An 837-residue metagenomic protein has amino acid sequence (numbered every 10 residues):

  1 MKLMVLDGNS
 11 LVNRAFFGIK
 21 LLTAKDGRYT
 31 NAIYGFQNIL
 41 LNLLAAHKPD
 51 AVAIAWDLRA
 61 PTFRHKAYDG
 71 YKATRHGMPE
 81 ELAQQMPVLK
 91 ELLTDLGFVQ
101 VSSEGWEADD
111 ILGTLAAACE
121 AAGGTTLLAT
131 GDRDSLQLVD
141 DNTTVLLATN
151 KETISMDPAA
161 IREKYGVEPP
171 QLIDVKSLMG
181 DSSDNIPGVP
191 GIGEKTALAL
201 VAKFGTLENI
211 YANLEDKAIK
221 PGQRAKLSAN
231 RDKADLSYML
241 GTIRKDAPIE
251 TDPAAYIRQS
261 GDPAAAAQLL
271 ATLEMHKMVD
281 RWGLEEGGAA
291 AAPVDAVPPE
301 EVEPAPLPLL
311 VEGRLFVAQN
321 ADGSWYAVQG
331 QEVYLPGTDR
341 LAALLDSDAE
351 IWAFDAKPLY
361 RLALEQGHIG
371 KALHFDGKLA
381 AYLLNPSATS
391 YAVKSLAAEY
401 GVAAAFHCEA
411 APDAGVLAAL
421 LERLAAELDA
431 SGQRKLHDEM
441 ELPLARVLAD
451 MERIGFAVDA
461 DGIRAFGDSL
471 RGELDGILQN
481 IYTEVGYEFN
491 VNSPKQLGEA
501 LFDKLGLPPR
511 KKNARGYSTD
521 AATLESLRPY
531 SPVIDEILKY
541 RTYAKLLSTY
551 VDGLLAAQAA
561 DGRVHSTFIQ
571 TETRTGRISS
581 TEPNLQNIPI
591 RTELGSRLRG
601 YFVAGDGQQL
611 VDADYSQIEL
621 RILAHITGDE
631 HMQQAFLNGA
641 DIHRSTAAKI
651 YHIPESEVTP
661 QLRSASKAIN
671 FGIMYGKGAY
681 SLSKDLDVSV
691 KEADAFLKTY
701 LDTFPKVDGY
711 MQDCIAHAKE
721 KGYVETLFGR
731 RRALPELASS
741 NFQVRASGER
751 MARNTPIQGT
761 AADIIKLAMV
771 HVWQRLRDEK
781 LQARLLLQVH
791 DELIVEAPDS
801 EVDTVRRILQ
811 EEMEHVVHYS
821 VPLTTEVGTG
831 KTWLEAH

Functional and structural regions predicted by a protein language model:
L3-M4, G8-A51, D69-G70, T74-E81 (+4 more regions): Conserved RNase H-like, two-metal-ion catalytic cores of nucleic-acid enzymes
V5-L6, L128-T130, H374-F375, V491 (+1 more regions): Short hydrophobic beta-strand that contains or immediately precedes a catalytic carboxylate
L22-A24, A73-I249: Extended two-metal-dependent nuclease catalytic cores across DNA- and RNA-processing enzymes
E152-K176, S183, G323-L448, G472 (+1 more regions): Active-site-proximal helix-loop-helix substrate-binding element of RNase H-like nuclease domains
N230-T338, S347-A356, A410-E593, Q609 (+6 more regions): Conserved "right-hand" nucleotidyltransferase catalytic core of DNA-directed polymerases
Y360, K378-A405, A411, V416 (+1 more regions): Function-dense linear segments that define catalytic or interfacial modules in macromolecule-processing proteins
R453, H565-S566, Q570-T573, A648-L781 (+4 more regions): Conserved catalytic core of nucleic-acid polymerases
G472-Q479, T483-I534, D702-R750, N754-P756 (+2 more regions): C-terminal polymerase-core module
